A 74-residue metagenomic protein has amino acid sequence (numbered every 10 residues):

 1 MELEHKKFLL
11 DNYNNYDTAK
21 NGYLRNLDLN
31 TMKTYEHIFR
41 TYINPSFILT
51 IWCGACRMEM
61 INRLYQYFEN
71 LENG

Functional and structural regions predicted by a protein language model:
M1-G22: Short terminal alpha-helical segments
L3, N70-G74: Short acidic DE-rich linear segments
N15-F68: Acidic, low-complexity, intrinsically disordered interaction modules
